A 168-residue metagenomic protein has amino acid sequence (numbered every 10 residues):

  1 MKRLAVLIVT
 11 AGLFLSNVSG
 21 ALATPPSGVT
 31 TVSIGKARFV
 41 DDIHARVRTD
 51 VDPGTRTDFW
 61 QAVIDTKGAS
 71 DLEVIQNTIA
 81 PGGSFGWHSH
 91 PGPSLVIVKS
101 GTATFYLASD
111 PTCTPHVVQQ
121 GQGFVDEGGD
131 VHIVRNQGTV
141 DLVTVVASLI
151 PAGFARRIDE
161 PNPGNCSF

Functional and structural regions predicted by a protein language model:
L4-L7, L13-D71, P115-V117, P161-F168: A short, N-terminal "cap"/entry segment at the start of jelly-roll beta-barrel domains of the cupin/DSBH fold
I79, S109-G129: Short acidic-glycine-tyrosine-enriched beta hairpin
H88-H90, H132: Histidine-centered divalent metal-coordination motifs
H90-P111, Q120: Glycine- and acidic-residue-biased ligand/ion/polar-headgroup-sensing regions
Q119, G128-A155: Ligand-binding loop in jelly-roll beta-barrel domains
